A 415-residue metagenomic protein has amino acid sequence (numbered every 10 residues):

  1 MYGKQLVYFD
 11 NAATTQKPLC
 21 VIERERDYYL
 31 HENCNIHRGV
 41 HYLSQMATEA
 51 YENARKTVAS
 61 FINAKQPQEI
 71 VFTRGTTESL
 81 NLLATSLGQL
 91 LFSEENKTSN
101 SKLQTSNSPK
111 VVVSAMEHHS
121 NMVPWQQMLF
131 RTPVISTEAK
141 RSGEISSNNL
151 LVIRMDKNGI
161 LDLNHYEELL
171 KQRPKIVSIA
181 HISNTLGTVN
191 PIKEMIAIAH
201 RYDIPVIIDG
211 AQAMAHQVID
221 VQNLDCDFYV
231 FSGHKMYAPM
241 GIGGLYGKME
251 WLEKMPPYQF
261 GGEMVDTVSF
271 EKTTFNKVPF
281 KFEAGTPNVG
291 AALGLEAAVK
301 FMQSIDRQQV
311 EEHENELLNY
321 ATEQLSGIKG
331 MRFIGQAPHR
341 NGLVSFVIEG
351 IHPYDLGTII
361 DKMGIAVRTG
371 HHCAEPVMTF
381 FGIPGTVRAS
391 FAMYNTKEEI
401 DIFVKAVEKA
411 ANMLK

Functional and structural regions predicted by a protein language model:
M1-T137, R141-K415: Pyridoxal 5′-phosphate
